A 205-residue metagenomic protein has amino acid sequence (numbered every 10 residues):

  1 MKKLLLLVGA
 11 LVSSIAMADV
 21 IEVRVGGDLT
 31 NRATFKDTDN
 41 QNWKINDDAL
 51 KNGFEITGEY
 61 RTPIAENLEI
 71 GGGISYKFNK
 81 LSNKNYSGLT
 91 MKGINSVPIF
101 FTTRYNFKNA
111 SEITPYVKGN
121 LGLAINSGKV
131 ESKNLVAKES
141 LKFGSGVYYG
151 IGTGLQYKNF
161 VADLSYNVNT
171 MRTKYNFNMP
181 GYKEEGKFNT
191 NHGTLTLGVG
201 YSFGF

Functional and structural regions predicted by a protein language model:
M1-V20, G204-F205: Cleavable N-terminal export/targeting peptides
M17-T62, S202-F205: Short glycine/proline- and aromatic-enriched beta-strand/turn motifs that initiate or cap beta-hairpins
D19, D48-F54, G93-I99, I113 (+4 more regions): Residues that define the transmembrane beta-barrel architecture of outer-membrane proteins
I21, N67-I70, S111-I113, N159-L164 (+1 more regions): Repeated loop/turn-to-beta-strand initiation elements of outer-membrane beta-barrel proteins
V23, G27, I56-T62, I74-Y76 (+5 more regions): Residues on the lipid-exposed face of transmembrane beta-strands in outer-membrane beta-barrel proteins
T30-T38, K44-N46, N79-S82, Y149-F205: Predominantly the C-terminal beta-signal and adjacent terminal strand-loop region of outer-membrane beta-barrel
T38-W43, S87-I94, S132-E139, N178-E184: Flexible, surface-exposed loop regions and adjacent strand-edge segments of Gram-negative outer-membrane beta-barrel
Q41-D48, I70-S96: Surface-exposed loop and membrane-interface regions of Gram-negative outer-membrane beta-barrel proteins
